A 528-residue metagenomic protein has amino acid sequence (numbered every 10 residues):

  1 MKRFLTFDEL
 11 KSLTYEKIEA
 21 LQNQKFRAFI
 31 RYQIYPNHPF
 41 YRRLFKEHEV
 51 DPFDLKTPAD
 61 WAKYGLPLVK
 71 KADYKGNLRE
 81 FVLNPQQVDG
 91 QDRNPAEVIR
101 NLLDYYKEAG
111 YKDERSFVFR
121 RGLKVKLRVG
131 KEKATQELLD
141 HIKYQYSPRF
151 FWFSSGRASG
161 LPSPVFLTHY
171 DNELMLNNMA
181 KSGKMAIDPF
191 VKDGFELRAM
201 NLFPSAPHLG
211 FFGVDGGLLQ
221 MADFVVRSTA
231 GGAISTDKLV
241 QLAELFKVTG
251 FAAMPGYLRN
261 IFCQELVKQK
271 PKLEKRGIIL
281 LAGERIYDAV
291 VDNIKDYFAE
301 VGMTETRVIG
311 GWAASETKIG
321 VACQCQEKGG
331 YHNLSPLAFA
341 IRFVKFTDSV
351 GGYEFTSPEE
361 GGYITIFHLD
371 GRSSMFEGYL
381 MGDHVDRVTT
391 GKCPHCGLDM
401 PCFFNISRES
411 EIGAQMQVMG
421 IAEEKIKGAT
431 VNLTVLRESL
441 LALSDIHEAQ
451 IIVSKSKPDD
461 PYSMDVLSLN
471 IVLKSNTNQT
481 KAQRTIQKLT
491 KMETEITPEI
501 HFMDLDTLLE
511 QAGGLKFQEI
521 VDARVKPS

Functional and structural regions predicted by a protein language model:
M1-F40, R198, D223-S528: Active-site glycine/GP-rich loop and adjacent strand/helix microenvironment that borders small-molecule binding pockets
M1-S154, G160-K181, L245, D465-N470 (+1 more regions): Nucleotide 5′-phosphate-binding alpha/beta core
E97, L102-L103, F203, S228-T229 (+1 more regions): Glycine- and other small-residue-rich loops at beta-strand/loop junctions that grip anionic moieties
T135-D140, G160-H169, E196-F203, V226-R227 (+1 more regions): Short acidic, glycine/Ser/Thr-rich loop/turn "cap" segments at secondary-structure junctions
E137-I142, P204-S205, K238-V240, E265-K268: Catalytic micro-motifs at enzyme active sites that drive phosphoryl/nucleotidyl and oxygen chemistry
N172, P204-H208, G256: Short glycine-enriched loops at secondary-structure junctions
M175-R198, S235-K247: Conserved ATP-dependent adenylate/AMP-binding module captured primarily in the ANL superfamily
S182-M221: Conserved AMP-binding loop of ANL adenylate-forming enzymes
